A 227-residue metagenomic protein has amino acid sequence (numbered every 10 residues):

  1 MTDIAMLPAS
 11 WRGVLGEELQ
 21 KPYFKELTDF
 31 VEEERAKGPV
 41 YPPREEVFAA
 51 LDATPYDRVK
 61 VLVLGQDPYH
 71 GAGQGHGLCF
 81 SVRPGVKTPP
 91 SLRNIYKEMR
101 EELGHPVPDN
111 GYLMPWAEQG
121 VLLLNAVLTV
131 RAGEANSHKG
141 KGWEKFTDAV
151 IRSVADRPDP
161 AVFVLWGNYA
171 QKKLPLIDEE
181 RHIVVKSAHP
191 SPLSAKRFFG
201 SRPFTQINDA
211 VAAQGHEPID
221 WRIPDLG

Functional and structural regions predicted by a protein language model:
A5, S10-G13, E17-L165, Y169-K172 (+5 more regions): A polyanion-binding, active-site-adjacent surface
